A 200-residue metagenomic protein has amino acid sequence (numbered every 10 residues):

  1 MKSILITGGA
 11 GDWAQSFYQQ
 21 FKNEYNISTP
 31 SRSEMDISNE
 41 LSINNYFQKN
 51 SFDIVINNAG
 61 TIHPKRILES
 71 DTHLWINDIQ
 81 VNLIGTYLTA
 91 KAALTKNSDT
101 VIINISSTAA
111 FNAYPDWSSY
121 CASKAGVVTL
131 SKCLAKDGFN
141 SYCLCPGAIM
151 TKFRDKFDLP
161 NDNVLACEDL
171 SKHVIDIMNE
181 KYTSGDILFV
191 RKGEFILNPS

Functional and structural regions predicted by a protein language model:
T7-Y18: N-terminal Rossmann NAD(P)H-binding glycine-rich loop of SDR-like oxidoreductase domains
N58-P64: Conserved NAD(P)H cofactor-binding loop of Rossmann-fold oxidoreductase domains
R66-I67, L74-I76: Substrate-binding pocket helix/loop in short-chain dehydrogenase/reductase
S70, A113-C121, C133, F157: Active-site loop-to-helix junction immediately N-terminal to the catalytic Tyr of the SDR YXXXK motif in Rossmann-fold
A90, S123: Active-site helix of classical SDR
S107: Residue(s) in the substrate-gating loop at a strand-loop-helix junction that position the organic substrate next
C143-L144, L159-S200: C-terminal helical subdomain
